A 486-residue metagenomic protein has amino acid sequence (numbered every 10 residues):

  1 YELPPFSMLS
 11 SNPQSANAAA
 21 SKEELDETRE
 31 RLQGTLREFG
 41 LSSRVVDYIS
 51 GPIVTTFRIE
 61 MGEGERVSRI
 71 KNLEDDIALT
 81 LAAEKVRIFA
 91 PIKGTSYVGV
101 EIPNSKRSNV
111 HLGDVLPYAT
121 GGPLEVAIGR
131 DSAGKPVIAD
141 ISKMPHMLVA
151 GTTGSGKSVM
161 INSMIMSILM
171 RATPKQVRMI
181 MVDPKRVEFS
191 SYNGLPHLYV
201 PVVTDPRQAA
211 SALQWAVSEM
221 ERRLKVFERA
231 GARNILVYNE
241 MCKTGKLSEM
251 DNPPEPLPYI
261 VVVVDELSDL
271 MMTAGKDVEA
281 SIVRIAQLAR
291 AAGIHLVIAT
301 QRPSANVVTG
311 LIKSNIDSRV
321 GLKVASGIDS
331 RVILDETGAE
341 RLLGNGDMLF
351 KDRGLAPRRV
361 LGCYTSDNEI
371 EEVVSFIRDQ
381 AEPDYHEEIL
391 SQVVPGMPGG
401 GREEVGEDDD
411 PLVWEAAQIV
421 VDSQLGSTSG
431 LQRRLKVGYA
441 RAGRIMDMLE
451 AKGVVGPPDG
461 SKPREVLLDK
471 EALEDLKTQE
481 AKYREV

Functional and structural regions predicted by a protein language model:
Y1-S155, S163, S167, L195 (+2 more regions): Primarily NTPase-proximal linker/entry elements flanking Walker-type ATP/GTP-binding cores
G64, T95-S132, P136-I138, K143-M144 (+2 more regions): P-loop NTPase motor-domain active sites and their immediate coupling elements
S142-P145, L169-R207, S211-A212, L311-I312: P-loop NTPase switch/communication element
T152-S155, R171, A291-A292: Alpha-helix C-terminal capping segments
S158: Walker A/P-loop
S167-I168, L270: Alpha-helical transmembrane segments of multipass membrane proteins
